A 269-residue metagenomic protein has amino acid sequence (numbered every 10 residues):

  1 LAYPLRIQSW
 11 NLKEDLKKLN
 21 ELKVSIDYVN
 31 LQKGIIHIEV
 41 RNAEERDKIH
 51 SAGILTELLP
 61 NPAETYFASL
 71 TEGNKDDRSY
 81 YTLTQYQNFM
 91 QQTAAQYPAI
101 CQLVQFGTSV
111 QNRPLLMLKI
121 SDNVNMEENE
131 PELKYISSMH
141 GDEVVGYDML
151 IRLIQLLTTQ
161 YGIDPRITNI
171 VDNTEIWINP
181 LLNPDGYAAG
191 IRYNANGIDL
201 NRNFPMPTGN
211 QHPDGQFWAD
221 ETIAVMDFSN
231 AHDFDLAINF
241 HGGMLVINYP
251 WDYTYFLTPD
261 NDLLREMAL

Functional and structural regions predicted by a protein language model:
L1-D76, D199, F204-L269: C-terminal accessory segments enriched in acidic
I38-A189: Active-site-adjacent structural elements in enzyme catalytic domains
E127-D260: Active-site/substrate-binding loop(s) of hydrolase catalytic cores
